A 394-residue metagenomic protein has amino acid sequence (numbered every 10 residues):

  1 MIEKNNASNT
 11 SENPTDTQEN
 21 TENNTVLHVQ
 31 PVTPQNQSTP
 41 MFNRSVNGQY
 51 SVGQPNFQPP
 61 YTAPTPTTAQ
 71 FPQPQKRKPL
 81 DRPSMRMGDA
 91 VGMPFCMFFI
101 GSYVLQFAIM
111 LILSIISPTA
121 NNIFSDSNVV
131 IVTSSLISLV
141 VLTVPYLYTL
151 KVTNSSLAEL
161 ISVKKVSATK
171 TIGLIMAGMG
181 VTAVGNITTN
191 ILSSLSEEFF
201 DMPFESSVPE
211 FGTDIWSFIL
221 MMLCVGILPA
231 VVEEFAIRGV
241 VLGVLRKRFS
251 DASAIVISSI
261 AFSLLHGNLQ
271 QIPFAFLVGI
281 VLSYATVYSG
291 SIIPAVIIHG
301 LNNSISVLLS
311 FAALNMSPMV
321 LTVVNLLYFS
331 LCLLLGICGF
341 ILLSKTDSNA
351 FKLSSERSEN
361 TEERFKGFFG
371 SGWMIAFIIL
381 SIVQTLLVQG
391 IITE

Functional and structural regions predicted by a protein language model:
M1-A158, S304-E394: N-terminal, membrane-interfacial amphipathic/helix-forming hydrophobic leader that caps and precedes the first
A90, I131, L160, T171 (+3 more regions): Alpha-helical transmembrane segments and their helix-entry boundary regions
P94-Q106, I172-I187, V287, L331: Hydrophobic alpha-helical membrane-insertion segments
I123-V132, A158-P229, L387-E394: Juxtamembrane helix-loop-helix connectors linking adjacent transmembrane helices in multi-pass membrane enzymes
L136, I175, M179, M222-L223 (+10 more regions): Residue-level signature of the transmembrane alpha-helical core of multi-pass small-molecule transporters
V231, F235-A236, V240-V241, N268 (+2 more regions): Active-site His/Glu-centered metal-binding helix of metallohydrolases
V232-I257, Y284-S291: Membrane-interface helix/loop boundary segments of multi-pass membrane proteins
L264-P273, I293, N315-V320: Membrane-interface helix caps and helix-loop-helix hairpins in membrane proteins
